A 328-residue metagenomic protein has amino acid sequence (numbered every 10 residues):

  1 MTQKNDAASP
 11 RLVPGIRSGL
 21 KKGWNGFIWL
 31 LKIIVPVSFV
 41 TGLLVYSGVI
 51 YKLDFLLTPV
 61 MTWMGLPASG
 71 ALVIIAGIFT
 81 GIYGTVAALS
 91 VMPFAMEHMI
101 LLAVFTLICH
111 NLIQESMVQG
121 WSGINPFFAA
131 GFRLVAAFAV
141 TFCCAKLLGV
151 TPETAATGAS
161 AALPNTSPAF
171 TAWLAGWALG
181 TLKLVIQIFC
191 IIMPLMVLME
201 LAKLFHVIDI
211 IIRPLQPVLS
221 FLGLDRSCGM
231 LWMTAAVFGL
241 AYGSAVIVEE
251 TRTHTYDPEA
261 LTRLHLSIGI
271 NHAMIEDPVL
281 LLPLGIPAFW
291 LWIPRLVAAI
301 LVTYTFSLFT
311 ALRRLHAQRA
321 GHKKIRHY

Functional and structural regions predicted by a protein language model:
M1-V60, L134-T141, K146-V218, V297 (+2 more regions): Selected transmembrane alpha-helices and immediately adjacent juxtamembrane segments of polytopic inner-membrane
G19-N25, F94, V118-F128, L284-P287: Interfacial helix-loop-helix linkers and transmembrane-helix boundary segments in multi-pass membrane proteins
L31, I74-I75, M99-A103, A130-G131 (+4 more regions): Hydrophobic alpha-helical transmembrane segments
V37, T41-V45, L89, P93 (+8 more regions): Membrane-water interface at transmembrane helix exits
G42-K52, A71-V86, F128-A137, G176-L179 (+3 more regions): Hydrophobic alpha-helical transmembrane segments
P67-I124, F221-L281: Alpha-helical membrane segments and immediately flanking helix-loop junctions that form or couple to the substrate/ion
I108-M117, A130, L134, F138-L147 (+3 more regions): Mid-bilayer segments of alpha-helical transmembrane spans in multi-pass integral membrane proteins that mediate
L281-I293: Extracellular/periplasmic helix-loop-helix junctions in multi-pass membrane proteins
